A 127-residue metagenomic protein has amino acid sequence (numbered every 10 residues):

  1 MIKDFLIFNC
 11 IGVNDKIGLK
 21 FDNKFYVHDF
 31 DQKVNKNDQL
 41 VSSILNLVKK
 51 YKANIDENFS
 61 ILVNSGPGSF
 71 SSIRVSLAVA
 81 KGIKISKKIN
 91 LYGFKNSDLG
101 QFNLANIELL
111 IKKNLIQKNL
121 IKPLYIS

Functional and structural regions predicted by a protein language model:
M1-S42, K50-D56, I89-S127: Oxyanion-binding and handling regions
V13, G66-P67: Short glycine-rich anion-binding loops that position phosphate/pyrophosphate groups of nucleotides and phosphorylated
V34, S69-F70: A generic secondary-structure micro-motif detector that highlights 1-2 residue hydrophobic/ambivalent hotspots embedded
L45-N46, I85: Short glycine/serine- and small hydrophobic-enriched flexible loop segments
L47-S60, S69: N-terminal glycine/serine-rich phosphate-binding loop of ATP-dependent small-molecule kinases, especially carbohydrate
S60-S65, S71-L91: DPxDG-like acidic metal-binding loop motif
